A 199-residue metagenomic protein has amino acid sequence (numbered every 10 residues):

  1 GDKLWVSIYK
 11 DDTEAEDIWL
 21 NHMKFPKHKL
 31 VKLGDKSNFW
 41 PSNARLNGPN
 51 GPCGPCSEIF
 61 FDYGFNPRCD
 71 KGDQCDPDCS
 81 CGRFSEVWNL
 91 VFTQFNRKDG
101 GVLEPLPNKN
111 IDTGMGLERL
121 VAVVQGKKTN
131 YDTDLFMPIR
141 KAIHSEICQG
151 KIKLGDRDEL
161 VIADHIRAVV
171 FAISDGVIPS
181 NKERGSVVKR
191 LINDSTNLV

Functional and structural regions predicted by a protein language model:
G1-I192, V199: Structured aminoacyl-transfer and RNA-binding surfaces used for tRNA recognition/handling in the translation apparatus
